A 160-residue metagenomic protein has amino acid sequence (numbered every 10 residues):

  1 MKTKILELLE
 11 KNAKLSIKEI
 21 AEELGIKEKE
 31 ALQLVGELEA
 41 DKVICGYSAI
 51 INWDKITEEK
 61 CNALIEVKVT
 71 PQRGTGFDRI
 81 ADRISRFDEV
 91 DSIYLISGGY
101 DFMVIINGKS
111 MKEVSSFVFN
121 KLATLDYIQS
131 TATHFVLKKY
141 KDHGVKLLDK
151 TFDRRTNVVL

Functional and structural regions predicted by a protein language model:
M1-L160: A compositional/biophysical signature of low hydrophobicity enriched in polar/charged and small residues
